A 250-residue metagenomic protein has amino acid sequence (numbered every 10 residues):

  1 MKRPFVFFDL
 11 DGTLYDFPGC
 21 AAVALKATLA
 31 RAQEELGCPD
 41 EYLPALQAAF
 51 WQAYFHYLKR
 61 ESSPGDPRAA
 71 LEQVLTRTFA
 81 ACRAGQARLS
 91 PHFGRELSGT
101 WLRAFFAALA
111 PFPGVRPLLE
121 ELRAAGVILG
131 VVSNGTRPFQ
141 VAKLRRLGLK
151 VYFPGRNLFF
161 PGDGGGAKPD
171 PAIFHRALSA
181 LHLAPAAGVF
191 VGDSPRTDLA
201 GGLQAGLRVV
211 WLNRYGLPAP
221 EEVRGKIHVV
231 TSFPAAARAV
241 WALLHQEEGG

Functional and structural regions predicted by a protein language model:
M1-A48: Active-site neighborhood of HAD-like aspartate-dependent phosphohydrolases
M1-V6, E41, G85, R116 (+2 more regions): Asp-based, Mg2+/Mn2+-dependent phosphohydrolase catalytic module
A21, L71, P111, D170: Conserved donor sugar-nucleotide recognition element shared by glycan-biosynthetic enzymes
A22-A30, Q47, R68-A80, R137 (+1 more regions): An amphipathic alpha-helix signature
T28, A49, A53, T78 (+2 more regions): A ubiquitous structural signal for well-ordered alpha-helices
Q33-A48, C82-S98, V151-G155: Short, surface-exposed acidic
W51-T100: A metal-dependent, Asp-based hydrolase signature
R68-A69, P91, R95, G99-V131: Short, acidic loop-to-helix structural element flanking the phosphoryl-transfer center in phosphate-processing enzymes
